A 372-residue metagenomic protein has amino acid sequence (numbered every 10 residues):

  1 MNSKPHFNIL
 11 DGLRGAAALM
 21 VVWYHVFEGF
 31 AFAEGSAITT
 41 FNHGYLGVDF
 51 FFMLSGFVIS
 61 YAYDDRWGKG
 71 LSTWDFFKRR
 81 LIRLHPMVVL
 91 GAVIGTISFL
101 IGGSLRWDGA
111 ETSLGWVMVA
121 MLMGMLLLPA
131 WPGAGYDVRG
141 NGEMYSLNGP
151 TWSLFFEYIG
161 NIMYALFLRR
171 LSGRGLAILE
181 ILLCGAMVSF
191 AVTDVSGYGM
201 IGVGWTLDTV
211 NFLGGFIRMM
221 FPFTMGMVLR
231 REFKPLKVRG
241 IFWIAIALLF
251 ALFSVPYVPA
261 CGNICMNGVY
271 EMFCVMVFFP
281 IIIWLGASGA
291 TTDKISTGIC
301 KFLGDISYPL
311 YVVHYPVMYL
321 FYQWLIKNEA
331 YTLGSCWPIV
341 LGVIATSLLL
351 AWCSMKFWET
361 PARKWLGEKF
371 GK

Functional and structural regions predicted by a protein language model:
N2-I9, L19, W23-G44, S60-T73 (+6 more regions): Alpha-helical transmembrane segments in multi-pass integral membrane proteins
L10, D75-F76, L84, S153 (+1 more regions): Alpha-helical transmembrane segments and their helix-entry boundary regions
D11, G15-A18, S55, P86-A92 (+1 more regions): Residues within membrane-spanning alpha-helices of integral membrane proteins, especially the hydrophobic core/packing
G12-G15, H43, L154-Y158, F216: Hydrophobic alpha-helical transmembrane bundles that constitute the permease/transmembrane domains of multi-pass
R14, D49, E157, L303 (+1 more regions): Short, conserved phosphate/pyrophosphate- and ester-handling motifs at nucleotide-, phospho-/glycolipid
V21, F52, V58, A92-G95 (+3 more regions): Helical transmembrane-bundle signal
L81: Active-site helix-to-loop segments that bind/position phosphate- or nucleotide-bearing substrates and donors across
L84-Y158, A186-T209, F273-A287: Membrane-interface helix-loop-helix regions
